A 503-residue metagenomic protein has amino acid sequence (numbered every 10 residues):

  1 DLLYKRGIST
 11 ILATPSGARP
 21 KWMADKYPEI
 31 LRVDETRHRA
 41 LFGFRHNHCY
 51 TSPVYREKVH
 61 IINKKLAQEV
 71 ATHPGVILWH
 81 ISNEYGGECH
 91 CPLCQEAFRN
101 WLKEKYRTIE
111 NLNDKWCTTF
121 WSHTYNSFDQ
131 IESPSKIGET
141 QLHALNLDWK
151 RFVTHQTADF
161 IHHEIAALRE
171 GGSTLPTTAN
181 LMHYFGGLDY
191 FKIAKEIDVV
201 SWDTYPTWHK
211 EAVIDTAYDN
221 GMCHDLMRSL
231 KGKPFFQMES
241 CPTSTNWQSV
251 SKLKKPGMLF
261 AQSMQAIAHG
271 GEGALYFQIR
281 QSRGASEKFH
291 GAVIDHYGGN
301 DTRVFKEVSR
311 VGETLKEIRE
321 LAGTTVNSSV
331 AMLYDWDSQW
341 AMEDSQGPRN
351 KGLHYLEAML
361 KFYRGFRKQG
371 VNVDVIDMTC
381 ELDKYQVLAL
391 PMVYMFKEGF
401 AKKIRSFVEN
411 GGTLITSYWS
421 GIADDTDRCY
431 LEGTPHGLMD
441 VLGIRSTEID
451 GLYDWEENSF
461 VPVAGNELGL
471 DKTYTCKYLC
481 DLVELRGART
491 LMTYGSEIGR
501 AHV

Functional and structural regions predicted by a protein language model:
D1, G17-Y27, G187, I193-I197 (+2 more regions): Aromatic-lined carbohydrate-binding/catalytic grooves of carbohydrate-active enzymes
D1-F44, H48-A71, R228, F235-S244 (+1 more regions): Active-site-adjacent substrate/metal-binding segments within catalytic domains of carbohydrate-active enzymes
L2-I8, K65-V76, H163-L175, M227-K233 (+3 more regions): A structural motif corresponding to the C-terminal end of an alpha-helix and its immediate exit/capping segment
T10-A13, I77-I81, T177-A179, V200-W202 (+2 more regions): Hydrophobic faces of well-ordered beta-strands that scaffold small-molecule active sites in alpha/beta enzyme cores
L12-I30, A97, N111, T118-N126 (+2 more regions): Short, solvent-exposed beta-strand-terminating loops
P15, K21-K26, C89-C94, E343 (+2 more regions): Short, solvent-exposed loop/turn and secondary-structure capping segments
V33-M222: Polysaccharide-binding and catalytic clefts of secreted carbohydrate-active enzymes
F128-I131, A194, D198, Y205-H502: Carbohydrate-binding surfaces of carbohydrate-active enzymes
